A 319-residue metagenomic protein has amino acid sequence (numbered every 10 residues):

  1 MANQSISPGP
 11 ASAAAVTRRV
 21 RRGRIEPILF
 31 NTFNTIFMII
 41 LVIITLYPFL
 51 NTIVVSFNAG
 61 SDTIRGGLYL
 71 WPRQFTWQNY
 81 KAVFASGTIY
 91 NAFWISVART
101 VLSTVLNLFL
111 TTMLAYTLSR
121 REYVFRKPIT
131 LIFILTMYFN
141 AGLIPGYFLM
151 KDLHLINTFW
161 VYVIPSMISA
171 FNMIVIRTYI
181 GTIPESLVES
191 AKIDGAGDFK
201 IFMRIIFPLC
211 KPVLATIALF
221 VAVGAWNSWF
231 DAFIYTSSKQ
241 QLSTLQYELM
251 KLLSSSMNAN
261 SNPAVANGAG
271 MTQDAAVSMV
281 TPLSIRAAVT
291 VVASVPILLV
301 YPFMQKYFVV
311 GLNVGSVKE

Functional and structural regions predicted by a protein language model:
A2-E319: A hydrophobic, multi-pass inner-membrane permease signature
